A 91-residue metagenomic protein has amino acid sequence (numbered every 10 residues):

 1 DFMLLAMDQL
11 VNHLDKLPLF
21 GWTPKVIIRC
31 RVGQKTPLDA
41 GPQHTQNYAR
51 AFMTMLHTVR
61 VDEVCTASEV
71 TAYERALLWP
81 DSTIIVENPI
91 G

Functional and structural regions predicted by a protein language model:
D1-G91: Conserved thiamine diphosphate
